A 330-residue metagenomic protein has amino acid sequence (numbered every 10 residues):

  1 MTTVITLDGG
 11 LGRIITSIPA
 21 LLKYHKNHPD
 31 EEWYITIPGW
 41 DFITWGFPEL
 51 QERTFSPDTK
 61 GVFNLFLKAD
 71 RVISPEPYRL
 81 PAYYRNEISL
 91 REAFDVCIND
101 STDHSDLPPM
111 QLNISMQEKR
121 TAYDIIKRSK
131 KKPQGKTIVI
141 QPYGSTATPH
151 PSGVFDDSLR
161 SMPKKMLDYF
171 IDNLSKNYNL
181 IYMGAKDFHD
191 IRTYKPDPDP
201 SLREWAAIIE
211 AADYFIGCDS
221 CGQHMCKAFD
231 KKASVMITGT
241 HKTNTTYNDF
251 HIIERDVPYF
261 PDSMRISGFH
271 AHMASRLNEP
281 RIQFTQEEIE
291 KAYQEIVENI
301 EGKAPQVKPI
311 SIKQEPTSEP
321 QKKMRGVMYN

Functional and structural regions predicted by a protein language model:
M1-E49, V327-M328: N-terminal pre-catalytic "stem/leader" segment of glycosyltransferase-like enzymes
V4-I5, I35, I140, Y182 (+1 more regions): Structural beta-sheet core signal
D8, Q141-G144, M183-K186: Short, well-ordered beta-to-alpha junction loops that form the rim of enzyme active sites and present histidine/acidic
I15, G153-T243: Donor-binding and catalytic core of enzymes assembling or modifying cell-surface/extracellular glycoconjugates
D30, E49-Q51, N177-Y178, D230: A generic structural signal for alpha->beta connector loops
E31-E32, P38-T121, R128-G153, T240-N244 (+3 more regions): Conserved nucleotide-diphosphate donor binding/catalytic pocket of glycan-assembly enzymes
L80-R128, D249-N330: Leloir-type glycosyltransferase catalytic cores
